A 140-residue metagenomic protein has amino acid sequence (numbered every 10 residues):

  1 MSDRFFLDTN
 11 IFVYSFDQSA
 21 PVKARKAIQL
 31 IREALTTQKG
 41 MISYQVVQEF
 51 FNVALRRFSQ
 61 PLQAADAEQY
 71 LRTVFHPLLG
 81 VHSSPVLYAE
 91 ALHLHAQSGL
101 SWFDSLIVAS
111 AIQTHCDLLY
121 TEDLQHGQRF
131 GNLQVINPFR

Functional and structural regions predicted by a protein language model:
M1-I42, R57-A65: Short, well-structured N-terminal submotif of metal-dependent ribonuclease cores
S2, V108-R140: Acidic, PIN/NYN-like endoribonuclease modules and their adjacent C-terminal/linker elements
L7-D8, S43, L100-S101, D123 (+1 more regions): Histidine- and aromatic-rich ligand-binding microenvironments
S43-V47, A67, L87, I107: Short, conserved alpha-helical segments within structured domains
A54-P77: Helix-adjacent hinge/juxtasegments
H76-E122: Active-site neighborhoods of divalent-metal-dependent phosphate/nucleic-acid chemistry enzymes
